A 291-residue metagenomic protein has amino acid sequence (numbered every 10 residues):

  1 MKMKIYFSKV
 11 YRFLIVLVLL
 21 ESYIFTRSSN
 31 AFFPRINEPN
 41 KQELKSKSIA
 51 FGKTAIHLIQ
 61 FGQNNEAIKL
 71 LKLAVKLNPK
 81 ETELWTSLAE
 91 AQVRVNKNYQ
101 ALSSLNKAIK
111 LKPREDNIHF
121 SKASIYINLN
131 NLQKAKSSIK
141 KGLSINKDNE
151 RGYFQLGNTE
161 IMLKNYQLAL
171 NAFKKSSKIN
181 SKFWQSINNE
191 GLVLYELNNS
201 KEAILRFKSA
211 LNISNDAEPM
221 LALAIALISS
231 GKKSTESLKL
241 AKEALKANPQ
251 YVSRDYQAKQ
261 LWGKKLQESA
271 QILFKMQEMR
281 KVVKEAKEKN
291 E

Functional and structural regions predicted by a protein language model:
S8-N78, T82-E83, S87, R94 (+2 more regions): N-terminal leader/linker segments that initiate helical-solenoid repeat arrays
F33-L44, L240-E291: Terminal, low-structured helical/coil segments at or just beyond the last alpha-helical repeat
K47-S48, T82-E83, D116-N117, E150-R151 (+3 more regions): Helix-start (N-cap) detector for alpha-helical repeat units in TPR-like alpha-solenoids, especially tetratricopeptide
K53, S87, S121, Q155 (+3 more regions): Canonical tetratricopeptide repeat
I59, T86, V93, F120 (+8 more regions): Position-specific recognition of the canonical hydrophobic site in helix A of tetratricopeptide repeat
Q60-K69, R94-K107, N128-K141, M162-K175 (+2 more regions): Structural signature of tandem alpha-helical TPR/SEL1-like repeats, specifically the intra-repeat loop/turn
L77, L111, I145, K178-N180 (+3 more regions): Structural marker of alpha-solenoid helical repeat scaffolds
K208-A217, L221-V252, E278: TPR/TPR-like (Sel1-like) alpha-helical repeat modules
